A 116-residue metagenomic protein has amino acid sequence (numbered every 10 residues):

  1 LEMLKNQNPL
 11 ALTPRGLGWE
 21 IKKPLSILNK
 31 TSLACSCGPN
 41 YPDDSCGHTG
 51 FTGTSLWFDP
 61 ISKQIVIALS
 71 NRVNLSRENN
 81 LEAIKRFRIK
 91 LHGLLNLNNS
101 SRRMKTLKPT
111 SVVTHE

Functional and structural regions predicted by a protein language model:
L1-E2, I84: Short alpha-helical "patches" and their helix-cap loops
M3-L4, L91: A generic structural signal for nonpolar/aromatic side chains embedded in well-ordered alpha-helices
K5-I65, L97-P109, V113-H115: Active-site Gly/Thr loop motif
L12, R77-N80: Alpha-helix N-cap/helix-start motif
W19, N80-L81: Domain-length accessory/inserted modules outside core catalytic folds
R72-L75: A short acidic/small-residue loop/turn micro-motif
L81-K105: Surface-exposed amphipathic alpha-helical segments
